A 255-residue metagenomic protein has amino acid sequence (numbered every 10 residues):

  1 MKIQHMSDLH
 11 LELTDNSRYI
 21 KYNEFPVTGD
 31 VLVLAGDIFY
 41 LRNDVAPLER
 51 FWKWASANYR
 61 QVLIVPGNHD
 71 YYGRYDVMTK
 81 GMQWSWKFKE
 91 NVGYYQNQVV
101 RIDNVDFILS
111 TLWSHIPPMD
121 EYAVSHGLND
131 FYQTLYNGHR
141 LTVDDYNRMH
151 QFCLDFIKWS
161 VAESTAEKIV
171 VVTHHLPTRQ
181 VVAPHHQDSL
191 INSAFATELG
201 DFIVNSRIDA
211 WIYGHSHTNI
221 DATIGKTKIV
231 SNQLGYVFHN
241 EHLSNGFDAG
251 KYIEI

Functional and structural regions predicted by a protein language model:
M1-I64, Y71-T79, Y136-R140: N-terminal active-site segment of His-dependent metallophosphoesterases
M1-Q4, V99-L109, K168, T223-K228: Beta-strand-turn-beta hairpins that frame and shape the catalytic cleft of phosphate-ester-processing enzymes
H5-S7, L32-D37, L63-N68, G93-N97 (+4 more regions): Active-site neighborhood of phospho(di)ester-bond hydrolases with catalytic His/Asp-centered motifs
H10-D15, Y40-N43, H69-D76, V99-R101 (+4 more regions): Active-site environment of divalent metal-dependent phosphoester hydrolases
A57-Q61, A166-E167, I208-D209, K226-T227: A short helix->loop->beta-strand "cap" motif at the edges of active sites that frequently abuts
V77-Y132: Hydrophobic alpha-helical segments and helix pairs
V100-R101, A183, L190-D209, H217-I255: Binuclear metal-dependent phosphoesterase catalytic core
I108-V170, H175-H186: Active-site-proximal loop/helix segment associated with metal-binding centers of metalloenzymes
